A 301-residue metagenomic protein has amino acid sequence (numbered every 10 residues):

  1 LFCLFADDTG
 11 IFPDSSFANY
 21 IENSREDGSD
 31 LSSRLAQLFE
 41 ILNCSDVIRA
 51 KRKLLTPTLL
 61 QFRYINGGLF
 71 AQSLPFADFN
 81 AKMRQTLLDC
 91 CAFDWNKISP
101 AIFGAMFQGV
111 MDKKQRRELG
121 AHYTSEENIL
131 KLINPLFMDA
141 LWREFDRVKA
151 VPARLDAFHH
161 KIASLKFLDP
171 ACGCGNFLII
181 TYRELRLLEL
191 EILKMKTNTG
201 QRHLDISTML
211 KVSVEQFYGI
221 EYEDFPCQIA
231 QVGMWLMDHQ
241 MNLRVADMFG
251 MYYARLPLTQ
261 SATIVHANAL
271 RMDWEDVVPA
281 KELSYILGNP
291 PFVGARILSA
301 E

Functional and structural regions predicted by a protein language model:
F2-E184, Q216, I220-I229, G233 (+1 more regions): Preference for the N-terminal adenyl/adenosyl cofactor-binding alpha/beta module
I11-F12, R117-E118, I192, K196 (+1 more regions): Short, polar/flexible loop-turn hinges at active-site or ligand-entry regions and domain interfaces
A121, H159, M209, A254-L256: Replace "in large, NTP-powered and nucleic-acid-processing enzymes" with "in large, NTP-powered factors and other
R154-L155, H160, K194-V212: Surface-exposed acidic, glycine/proline-enriched linker/cap segments that occur as 15-30-residue helix-coil
L187-E191: Post-Walker A helix-loop "phosphate-sensing" segment adjacent to the P-loop in P-loop NTPases
T208-I220, Q260-A267: P-loop NTPase motor core
M234-M272: S-adenosyl-L-methionine
I297-E301: Short, intrinsically disordered, charge-balanced linker/junction segments flanking boundaries in proteins
